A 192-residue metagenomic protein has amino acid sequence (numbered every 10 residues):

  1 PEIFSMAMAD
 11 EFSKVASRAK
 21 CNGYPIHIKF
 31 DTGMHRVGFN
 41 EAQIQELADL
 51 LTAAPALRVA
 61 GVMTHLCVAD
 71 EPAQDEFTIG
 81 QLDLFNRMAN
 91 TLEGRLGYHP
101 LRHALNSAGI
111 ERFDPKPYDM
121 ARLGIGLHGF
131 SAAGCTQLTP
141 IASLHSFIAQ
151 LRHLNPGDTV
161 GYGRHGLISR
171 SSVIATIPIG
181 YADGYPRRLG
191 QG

Functional and structural regions predicted by a protein language model:
P1-L101: Active-site-proximal beta-alpha core segment in soluble small-molecule metabolic enzymes
I3-K14, E76-G192: Active-site anion/phosphate-binding pocket segments in diverse small-molecule metabolic enzymes
